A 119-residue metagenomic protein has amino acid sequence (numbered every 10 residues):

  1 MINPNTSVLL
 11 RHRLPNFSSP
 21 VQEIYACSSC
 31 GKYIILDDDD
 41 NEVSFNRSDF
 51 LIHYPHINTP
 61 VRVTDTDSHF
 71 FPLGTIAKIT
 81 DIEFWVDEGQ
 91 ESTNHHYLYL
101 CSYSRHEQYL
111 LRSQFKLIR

Functional and structural regions predicted by a protein language model:
P4-D49, T59-R119: Basic/aromatic-rich interaction segments and small domains that mediate binding to polyanionic partners
I52: Phosphate-coordinating loops and pocket residues in cytosolic domains that bind phosphorylated ligands
H56: Short nucleic-acid-contacting surface segments enriched for D/E, G, S/T with interspersed K/R
